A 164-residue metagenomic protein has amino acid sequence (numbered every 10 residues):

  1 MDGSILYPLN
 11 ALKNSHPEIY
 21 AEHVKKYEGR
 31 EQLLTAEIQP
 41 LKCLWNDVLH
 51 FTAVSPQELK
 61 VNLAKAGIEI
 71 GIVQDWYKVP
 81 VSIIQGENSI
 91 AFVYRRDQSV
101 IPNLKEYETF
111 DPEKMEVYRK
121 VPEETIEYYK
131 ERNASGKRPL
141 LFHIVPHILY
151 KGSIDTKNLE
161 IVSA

Functional and structural regions predicted by a protein language model:
M1-H50, P56-A164: Active-site-proximal loop/hinge segments that shape catalytic or ion-binding/gating pockets
